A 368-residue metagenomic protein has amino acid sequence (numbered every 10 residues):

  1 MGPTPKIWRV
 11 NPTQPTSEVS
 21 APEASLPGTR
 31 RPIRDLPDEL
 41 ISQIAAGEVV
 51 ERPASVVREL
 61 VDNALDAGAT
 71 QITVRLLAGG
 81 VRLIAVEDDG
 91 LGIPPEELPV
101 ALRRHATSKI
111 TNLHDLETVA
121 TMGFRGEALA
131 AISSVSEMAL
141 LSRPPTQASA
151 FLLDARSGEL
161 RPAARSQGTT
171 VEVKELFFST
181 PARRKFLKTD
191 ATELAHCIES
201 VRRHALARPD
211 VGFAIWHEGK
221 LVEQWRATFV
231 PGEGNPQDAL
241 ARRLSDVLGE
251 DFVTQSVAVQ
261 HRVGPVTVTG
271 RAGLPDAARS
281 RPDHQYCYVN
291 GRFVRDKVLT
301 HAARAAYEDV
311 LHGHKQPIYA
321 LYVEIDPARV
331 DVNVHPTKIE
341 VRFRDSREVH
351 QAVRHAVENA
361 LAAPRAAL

Functional and structural regions predicted by a protein language model:
G2-L368: N-terminal phosphate-binding caps/lids of nucleotide- and nucleic-acid-binding domains
